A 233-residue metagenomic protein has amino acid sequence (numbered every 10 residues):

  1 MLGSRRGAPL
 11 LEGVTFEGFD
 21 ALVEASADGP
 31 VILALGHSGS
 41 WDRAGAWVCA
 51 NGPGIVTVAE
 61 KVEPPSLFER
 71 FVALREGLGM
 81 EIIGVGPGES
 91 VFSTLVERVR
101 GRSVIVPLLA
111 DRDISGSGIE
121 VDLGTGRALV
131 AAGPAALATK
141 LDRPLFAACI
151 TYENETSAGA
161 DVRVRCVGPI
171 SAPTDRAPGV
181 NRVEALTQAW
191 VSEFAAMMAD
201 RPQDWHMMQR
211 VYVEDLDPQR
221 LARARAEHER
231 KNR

Functional and structural regions predicted by a protein language model:
M1, W41, W47, W205-M207: Tryptophan-centered motif/residue detector
M1-L35, F68-V72, G79-M80, R233: Membrane-anchoring hydrophobic helices of lipid-metabolizing enzymes
L2-L11, E63-L74, R112-A131: Short, charge-rich amphipathic segments
E12-F16, H37-S38, P64, V85-E89 (+2 more regions): A conditional alpha-helix N-cap/helix-loop micro-motif detector
F19, V58-E60, V85, V167-P169 (+1 more regions): Conserved beta-strand termini and adjacent loop/short-helix elements that scaffold enzyme active sites in alpha/beta
D20, H37-G39, R112: Short, flexible active-site-adjacent loop segments at beta-strand->alpha-helix junctions, enriched in small/polar
A25-A27, A50, G77-L78, E89-R233: Non-catalytic C-terminal accessory region of glycerolipid acyltransferases and related lyso-lipid remodeling enzymes
G29-P87, G116-I119, T156: Catalytic core of membrane glycerolipid acyltransferases/transacylases, capturing the structured, soluble-facing
